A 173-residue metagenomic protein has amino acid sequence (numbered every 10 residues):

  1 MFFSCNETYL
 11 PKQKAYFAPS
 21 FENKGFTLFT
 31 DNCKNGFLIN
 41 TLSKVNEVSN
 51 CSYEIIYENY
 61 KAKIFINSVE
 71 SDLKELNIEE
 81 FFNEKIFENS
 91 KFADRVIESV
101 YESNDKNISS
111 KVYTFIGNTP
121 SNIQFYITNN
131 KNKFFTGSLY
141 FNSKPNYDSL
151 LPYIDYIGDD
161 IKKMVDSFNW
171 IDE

Functional and structural regions predicted by a protein language model:
F2-S4: C-terminal motif of bacterial Sec signal peptides marking the signal peptidase cleavage site
N6-Y9: Bacterial signal peptide processing site
K14-C33: Post-signal peptide N-terminal segment of mature Sec-exported envelope proteins
E22-L28, S52, D105-T114: Short, hydrophobic/aromatic-rich segments at coil-to-beta transitions
T30-E84: Secretory pathway targeting signatures of secreted, lumenal, and periplasmic proteins
I64-L73, Q124-F125, Y147-D155: Second-shell loop/turn segments in exported
N83-S138: Signature of long, low-cysteine stretches enriched in small and polar/charged residues
S138-E173: Surface-exposed amphipathic alpha-helical segments
